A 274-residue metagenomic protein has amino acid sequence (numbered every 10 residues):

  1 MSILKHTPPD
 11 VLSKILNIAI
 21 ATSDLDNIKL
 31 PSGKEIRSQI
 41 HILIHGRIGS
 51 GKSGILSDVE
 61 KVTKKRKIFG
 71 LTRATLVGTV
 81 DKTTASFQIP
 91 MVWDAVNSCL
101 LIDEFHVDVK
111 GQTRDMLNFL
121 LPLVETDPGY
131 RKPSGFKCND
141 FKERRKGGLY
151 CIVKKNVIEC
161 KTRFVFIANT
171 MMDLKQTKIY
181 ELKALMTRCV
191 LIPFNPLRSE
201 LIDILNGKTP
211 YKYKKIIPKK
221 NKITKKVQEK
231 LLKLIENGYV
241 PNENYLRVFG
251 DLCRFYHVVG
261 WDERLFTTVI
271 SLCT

Functional and structural regions predicted by a protein language model:
S2-D203, T209-Y256: Conserved ASCE/P-loop NTPase catalytic core
G250-T274: AAA+ ATPase "lid" subdomain C-terminal helix
